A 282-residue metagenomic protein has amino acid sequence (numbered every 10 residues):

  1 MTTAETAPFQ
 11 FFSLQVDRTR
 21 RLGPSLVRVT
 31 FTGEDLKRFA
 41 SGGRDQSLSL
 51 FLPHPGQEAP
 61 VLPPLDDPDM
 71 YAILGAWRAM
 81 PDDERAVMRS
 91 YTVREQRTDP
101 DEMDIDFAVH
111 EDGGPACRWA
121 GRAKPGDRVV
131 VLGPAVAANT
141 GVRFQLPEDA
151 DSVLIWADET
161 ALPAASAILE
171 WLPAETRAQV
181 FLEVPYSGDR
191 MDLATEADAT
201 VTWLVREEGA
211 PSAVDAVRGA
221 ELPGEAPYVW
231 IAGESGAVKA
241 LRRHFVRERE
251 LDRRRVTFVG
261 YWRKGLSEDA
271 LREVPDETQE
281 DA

Functional and structural regions predicted by a protein language model:
M1-A282: Extended, composition-driven regions rather than compact fold-specific motifs
